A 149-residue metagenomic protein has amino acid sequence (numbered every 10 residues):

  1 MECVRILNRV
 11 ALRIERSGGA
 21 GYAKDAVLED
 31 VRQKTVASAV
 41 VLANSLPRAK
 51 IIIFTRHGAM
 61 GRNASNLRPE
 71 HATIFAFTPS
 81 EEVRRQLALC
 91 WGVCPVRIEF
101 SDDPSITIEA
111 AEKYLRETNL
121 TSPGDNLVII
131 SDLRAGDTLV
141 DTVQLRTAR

Functional and structural regions predicted by a protein language model:
R5-R9, N63-A72, L89-V93, K113-Y114 (+1 more regions): Short, solvent-exposed amphipathic alpha-helical segments in soluble enzyme and RNA/protein-processing domains
R5-V40: Long, charged amphipathic helices and adjacent flexible linkers at domain junctions
V31-R48, I108-N119, D125: Phosphate-interacting basic helix/loop segments used at nucleotide- and nucleic-acid interfaces
V36-A37, K50-I52, R56-R62, N66-A72: Conserved mixed alpha/beta catalytic, RNA-binding, or beta-rich assembly cores of soluble enzyme, regulatory
A43, I53, S65-N66, T118-T121 (+1 more regions): Replace "in large, NTP-powered and nucleic-acid-processing enzymes" with "in large, NTP-powered factors and other
F54-H57, F100-S101, I130-L133: Structural motif
M60-R62, R68-T107: Nucleotide-binding motor/catalytic cores of P-loop/tubulin-like NTPases across gene-expression machines
Y114, S122-I130, R134-A135, V140-A148: C-terminal binding/interaction regions
